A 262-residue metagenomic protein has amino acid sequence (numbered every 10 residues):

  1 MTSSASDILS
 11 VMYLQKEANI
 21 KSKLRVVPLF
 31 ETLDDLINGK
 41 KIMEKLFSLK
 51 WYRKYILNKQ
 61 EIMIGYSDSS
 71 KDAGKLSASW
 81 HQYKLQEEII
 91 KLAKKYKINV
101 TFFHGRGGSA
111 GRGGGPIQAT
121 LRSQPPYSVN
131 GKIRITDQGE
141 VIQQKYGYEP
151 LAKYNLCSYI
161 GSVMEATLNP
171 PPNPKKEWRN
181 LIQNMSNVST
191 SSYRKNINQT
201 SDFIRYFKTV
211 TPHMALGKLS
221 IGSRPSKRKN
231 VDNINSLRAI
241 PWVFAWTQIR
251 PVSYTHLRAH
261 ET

Functional and structural regions predicted by a protein language model:
M1-K21, V27: Structured, charged N-terminal subsegments at the starts of enzyme catalytic cores and at intra-chain domain/subunit
S3-S4, T32, T262: Alpha-helix N-cap recognition
I8-V11, G39-K40, G114, T262: Conserved strand-to-helix beginnings and helix N-cap segments that scaffold or border functional pockets
V11, I89, T255: Aromatic/hydrophobic pocket-lining residues that form π-stacking "cages" and hydrophobic walls in ligand
A18-L181: Catalytic or ion-translocation cores adjacent to nucleophile or general acid/base/metal-coordination motifs in diverse
E177-P241, Q248-Y254: Active-site loops and adjacent core secondary-structure elements that bind or stabilize anionic groups
T255-T262: Conserved small/polar residues in nucleotide/adenosyl-binding loops
